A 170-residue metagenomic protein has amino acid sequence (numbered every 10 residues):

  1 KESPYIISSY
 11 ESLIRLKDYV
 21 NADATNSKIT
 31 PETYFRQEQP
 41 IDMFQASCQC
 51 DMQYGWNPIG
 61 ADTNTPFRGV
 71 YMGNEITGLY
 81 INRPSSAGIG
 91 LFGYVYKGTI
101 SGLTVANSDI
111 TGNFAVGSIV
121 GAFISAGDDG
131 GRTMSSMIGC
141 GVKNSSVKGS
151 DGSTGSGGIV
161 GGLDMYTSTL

Functional and structural regions predicted by a protein language model:
K1-L170: Surface-exposed repetitive/solenoidal architectures
